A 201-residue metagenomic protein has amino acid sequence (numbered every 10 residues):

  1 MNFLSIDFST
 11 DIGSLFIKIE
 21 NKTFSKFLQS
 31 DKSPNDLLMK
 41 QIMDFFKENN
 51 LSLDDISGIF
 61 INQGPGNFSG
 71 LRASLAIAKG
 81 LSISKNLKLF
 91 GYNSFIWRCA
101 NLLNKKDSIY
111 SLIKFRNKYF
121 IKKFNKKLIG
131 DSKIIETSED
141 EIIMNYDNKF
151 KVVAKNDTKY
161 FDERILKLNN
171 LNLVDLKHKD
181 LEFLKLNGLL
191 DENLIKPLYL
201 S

Functional and structural regions predicted by a protein language model:
M1-K18, F90-S201: Oxyanion-binding and handling regions
M1-Q63: N-terminal beta-alpha supersecondary unit
E20-T23, L75-S82, Y119-F120: Short, basic/glycine-rich phosphate-binding loops at helix/coil junctions that contact nucleotide phosphates
I42, I77-L81, C99: Buried hydrophobic packing segments
F45, S84, N187: Change "in soluble alpha/beta enzymes" to "in soluble alpha/beta proteins
G58-S94: DPxDG-like acidic metal-binding loop motif
